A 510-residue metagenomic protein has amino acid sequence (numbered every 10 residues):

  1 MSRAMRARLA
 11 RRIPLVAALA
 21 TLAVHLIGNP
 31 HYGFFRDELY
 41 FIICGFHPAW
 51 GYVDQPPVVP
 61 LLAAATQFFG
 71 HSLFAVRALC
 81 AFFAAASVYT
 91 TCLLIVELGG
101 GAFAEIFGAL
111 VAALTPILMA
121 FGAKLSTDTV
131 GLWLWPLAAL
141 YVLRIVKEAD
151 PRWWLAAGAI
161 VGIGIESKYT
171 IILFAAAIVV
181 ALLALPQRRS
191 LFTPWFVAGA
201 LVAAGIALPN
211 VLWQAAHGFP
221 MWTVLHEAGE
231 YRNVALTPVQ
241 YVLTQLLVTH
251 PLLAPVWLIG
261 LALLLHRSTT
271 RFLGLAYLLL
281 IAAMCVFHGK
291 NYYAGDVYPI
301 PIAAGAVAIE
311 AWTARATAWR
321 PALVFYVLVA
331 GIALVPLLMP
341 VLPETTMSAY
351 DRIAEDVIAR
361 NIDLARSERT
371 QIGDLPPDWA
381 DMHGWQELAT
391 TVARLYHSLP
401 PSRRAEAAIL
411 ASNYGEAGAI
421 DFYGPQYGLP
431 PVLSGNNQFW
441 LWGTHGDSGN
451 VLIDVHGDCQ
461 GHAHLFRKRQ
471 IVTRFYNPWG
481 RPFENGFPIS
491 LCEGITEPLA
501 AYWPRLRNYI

Functional and structural regions predicted by a protein language model:
S2-R3, A10-L15, T91-L114, W133: Transmembrane-helix signature of polytopic, membrane-embedded enzymes that assemble or transfer cell-envelope glycans
A18, E105-A113, V161, I165 (+1 more regions): Short helix- or helix-capping micro-motifs that position conserved polar/aromatic residues at function-defining sites
I27-F41, G51-L62, G70-A75, G218 (+1 more regions): Extracytoplasmic catalytic/substrate-binding loops of multi-pass membrane glycan-assembly enzymes
F74, A78-G99, L137, Y141: Transmembrane-helix motifs of polytopic, lipid-linked glycan transferases
V96-G99, A138-W154, I259-S268: Membrane-interface transmembrane helices that cradle and orient dolichyl/undecaprenyl
I117, A123-G131: Short acidic/glycine- and proline-prone juxtamembrane loop motifs at membrane-interface regions of multi-pass membrane
Y141-G162, T193, V197, L201 (+1 more regions): Short hydrophobic alpha-helices at membrane interfaces in multi-pass membrane enzymes
F174-T270, M284-F287, V335-T346, I353-N361 (+1 more regions): Transmembrane-lumen/periplasm boundary regions of multi-pass, lipid-linked membrane glycan transferases
